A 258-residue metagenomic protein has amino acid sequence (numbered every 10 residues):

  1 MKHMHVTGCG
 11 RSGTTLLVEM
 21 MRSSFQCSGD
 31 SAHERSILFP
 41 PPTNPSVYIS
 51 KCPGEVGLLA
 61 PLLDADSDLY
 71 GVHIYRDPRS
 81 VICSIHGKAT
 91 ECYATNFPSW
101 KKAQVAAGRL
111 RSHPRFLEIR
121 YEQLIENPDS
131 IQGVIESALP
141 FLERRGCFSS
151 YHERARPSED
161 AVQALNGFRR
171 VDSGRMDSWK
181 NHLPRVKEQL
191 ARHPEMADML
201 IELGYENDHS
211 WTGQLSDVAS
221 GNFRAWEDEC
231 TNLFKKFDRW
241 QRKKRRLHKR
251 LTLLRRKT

Functional and structural regions predicted by a protein language model:
M1-Y48, C52, D228-N232, R250: PAPS-dependent sulfotransferase catalytic core
H3, F141-T258: PAPS-dependent sulfotransferases, especially Golgi type II membrane carbohydrate sulfotransferases
R11, C52-P53, K101, L190: Short alpha-helix boundary/capping motifs
L16, M20, P61, A106-L110 (+2 more regions): Amphipathic alpha-helical segments that form well-ordered structural scaffolds and often line/cohere around active
S24-F25, D66, H113, H193: Acidic-histidine catalytic/liganding microenvironments
C27-S28, D68-L69, F116, M196 (+1 more regions): A general structural signal for well-ordered secondary-structure junctions
G54-R170: PAPS-dependent sulfotransferase catalytic domain
